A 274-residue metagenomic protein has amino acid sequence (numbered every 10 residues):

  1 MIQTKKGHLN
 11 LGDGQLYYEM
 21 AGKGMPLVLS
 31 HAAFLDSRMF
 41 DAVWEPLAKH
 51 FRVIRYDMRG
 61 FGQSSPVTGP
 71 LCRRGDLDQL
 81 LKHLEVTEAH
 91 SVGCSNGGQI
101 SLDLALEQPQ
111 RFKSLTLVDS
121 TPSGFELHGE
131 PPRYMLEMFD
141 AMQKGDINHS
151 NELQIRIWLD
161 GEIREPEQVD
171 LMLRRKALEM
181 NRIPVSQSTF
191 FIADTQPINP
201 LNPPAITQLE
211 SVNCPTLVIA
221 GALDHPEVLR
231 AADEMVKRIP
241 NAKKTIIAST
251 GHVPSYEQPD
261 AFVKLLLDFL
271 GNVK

Functional and structural regions predicted by a protein language model:
G7-S65, L80: Conserved HGGG/HGGXW glycine-rich cap/lid loop of the alpha/beta-hydrolase fold
R74-A89: Conserved acidic catalytic loop of the alpha/beta-hydrolase fold
G93, G97, S101: Gly/Ala-rich beta-loop-alpha elbow adjacent to hydrolase catalytic centers
D103-E107, K113-K144: Flexible "cap/lid" loop of the alpha/beta hydrolase fold
L127, P131, K144-P203, Q208: Conserved alpha/beta-hydrolase catalytic His-Asp/Glu region
V212, V218-A220: Short beta-strand/loop motif that positions the catalytic acidic residue of the alpha/beta-hydrolase fold
H225-A231: Conserved alpha/beta-hydrolase "acid-adjacent" motif
N241-K274: Catalytic active-site module of serine/aspartate enzymes centered on a nucleophile-bearing elbow/loop
